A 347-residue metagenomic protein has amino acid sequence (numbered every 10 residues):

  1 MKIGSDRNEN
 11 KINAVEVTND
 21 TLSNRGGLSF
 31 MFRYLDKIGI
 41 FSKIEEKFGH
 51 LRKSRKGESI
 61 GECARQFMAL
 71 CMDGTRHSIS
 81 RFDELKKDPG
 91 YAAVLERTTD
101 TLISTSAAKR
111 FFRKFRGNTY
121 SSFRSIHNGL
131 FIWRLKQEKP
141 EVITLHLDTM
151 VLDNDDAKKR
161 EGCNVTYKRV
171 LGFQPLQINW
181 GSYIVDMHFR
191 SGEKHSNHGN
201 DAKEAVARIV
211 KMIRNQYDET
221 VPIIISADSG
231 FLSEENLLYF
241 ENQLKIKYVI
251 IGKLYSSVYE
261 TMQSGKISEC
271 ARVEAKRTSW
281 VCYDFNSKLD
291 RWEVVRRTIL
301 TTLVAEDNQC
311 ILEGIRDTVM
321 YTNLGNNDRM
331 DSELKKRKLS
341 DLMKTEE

Functional and structural regions predicted by a protein language model:
M1-R169, Q174-S196, N200-D218, E241-N242: Dynamic "connector" segments at or just before major functional cores
K2, N8, K247-E347: An anionic, glycine-rich sequence signature occurring as long contiguous blocks
R55, M212, E235-L237, A305-Q309 (+1 more regions): Generic recognition of flexible, low-complexity loop/linker segments
D88, S233, L254-S256: Polar helix-capping/helix-linker motif
T144-L147, S226, V249-I251, K344: A structural signal for short, well-ordered beta-strand segments and their strand-loop junctions that often border
D148, P222-F231: Acidic/histidine-rich, metal-coordinating catalytic segments
D156-A157, S233-Y239, Y259-Q263: A short acidic (Asp/Glu
